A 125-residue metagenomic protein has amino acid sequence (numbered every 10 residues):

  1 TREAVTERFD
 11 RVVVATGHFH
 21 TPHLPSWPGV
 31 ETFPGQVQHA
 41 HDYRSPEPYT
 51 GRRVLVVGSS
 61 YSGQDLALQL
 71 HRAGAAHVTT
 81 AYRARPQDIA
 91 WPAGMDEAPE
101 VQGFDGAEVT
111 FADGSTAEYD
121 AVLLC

Functional and structural regions predicted by a protein language model:
T1-E3, T16-G17: Core Rossmann-like FAD-binding/catalytic domain of the broad FAD-dependent monooxygenase superfamily
R2-R11, T50, A112-A121: Core beta-strand elements of the Rossmann-like FAD/NAD(P) dinucleotide-binding domain in flavoenzyme oxidoreductases
V14-A73, V78-T80, A90-E97: Glycine-rich dinucleotide-binding loop and its adjacent helix/turn
L68-C125: A Rossmann-like FAD-binding core segment of flavoenzymes
